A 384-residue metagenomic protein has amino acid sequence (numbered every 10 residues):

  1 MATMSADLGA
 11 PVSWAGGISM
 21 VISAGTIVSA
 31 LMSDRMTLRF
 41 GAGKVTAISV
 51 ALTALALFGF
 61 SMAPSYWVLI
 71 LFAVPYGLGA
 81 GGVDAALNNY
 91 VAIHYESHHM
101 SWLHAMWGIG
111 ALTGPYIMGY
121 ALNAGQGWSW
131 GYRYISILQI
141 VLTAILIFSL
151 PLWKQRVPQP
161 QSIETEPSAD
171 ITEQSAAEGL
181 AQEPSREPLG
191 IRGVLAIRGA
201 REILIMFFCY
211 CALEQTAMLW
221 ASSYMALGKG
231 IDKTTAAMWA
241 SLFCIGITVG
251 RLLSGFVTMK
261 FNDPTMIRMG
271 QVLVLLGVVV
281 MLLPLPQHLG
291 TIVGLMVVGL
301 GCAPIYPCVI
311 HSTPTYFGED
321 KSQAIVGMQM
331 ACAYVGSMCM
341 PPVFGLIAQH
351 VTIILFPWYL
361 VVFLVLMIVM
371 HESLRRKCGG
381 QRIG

Functional and structural regions predicted by a protein language model:
G9, G41, M62-W67, G230 (+2 more regions): Helix-breaking motifs and short loop linkers at transmembrane-helix boundaries and internal kinks in secondary membrane
V28-W67: Conserved MFS/SLC helix-loop-helix module at the cytosolic interface between two early adjacent transmembrane helices
S29-G41, R251-D263, A348: Helix-to-loop junctions at the C-terminal end of transmembrane segments in multipass secondary transporters
F72-M106: Cytoplasmic helix-loop-helix junction between adjacent transmembrane helices in 12-TM secondary transporters
W130-P151, L355-S373: Symmetry-related core transmembrane helices of the 12-TM Major Facilitator Superfamily/SLC fold
I197-S241, I245-V249: Extracytoplasmic gate region of multi-pass secondary transporters
F261-V309: C-terminal transmembrane helical hairpin of 12-TM major facilitator-type secondary transporters
Y316-I353: A late C-terminal transmembrane helix in Major Facilitator Superfamily
